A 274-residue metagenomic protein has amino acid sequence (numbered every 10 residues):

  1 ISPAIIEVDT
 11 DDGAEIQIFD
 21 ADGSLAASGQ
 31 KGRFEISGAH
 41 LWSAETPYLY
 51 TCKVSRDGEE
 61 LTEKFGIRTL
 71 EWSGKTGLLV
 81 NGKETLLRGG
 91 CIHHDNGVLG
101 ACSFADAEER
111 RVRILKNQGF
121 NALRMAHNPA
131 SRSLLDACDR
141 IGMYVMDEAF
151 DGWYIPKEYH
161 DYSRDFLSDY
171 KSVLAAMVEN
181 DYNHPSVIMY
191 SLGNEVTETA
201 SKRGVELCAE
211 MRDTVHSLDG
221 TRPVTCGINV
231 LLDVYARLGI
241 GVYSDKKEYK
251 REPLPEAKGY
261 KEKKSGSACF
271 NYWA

Functional and structural regions predicted by a protein language model:
I1-R132, A137, I141-G142, V173 (+4 more regions): Secreted/periplasmic carbohydrate-active enzymes, especially glycoside hydrolases
I114, A122-A274: Substrate-binding/catalytic cleft of secreted carbohydrate-active enzymes, primarily glycoside hydrolases
